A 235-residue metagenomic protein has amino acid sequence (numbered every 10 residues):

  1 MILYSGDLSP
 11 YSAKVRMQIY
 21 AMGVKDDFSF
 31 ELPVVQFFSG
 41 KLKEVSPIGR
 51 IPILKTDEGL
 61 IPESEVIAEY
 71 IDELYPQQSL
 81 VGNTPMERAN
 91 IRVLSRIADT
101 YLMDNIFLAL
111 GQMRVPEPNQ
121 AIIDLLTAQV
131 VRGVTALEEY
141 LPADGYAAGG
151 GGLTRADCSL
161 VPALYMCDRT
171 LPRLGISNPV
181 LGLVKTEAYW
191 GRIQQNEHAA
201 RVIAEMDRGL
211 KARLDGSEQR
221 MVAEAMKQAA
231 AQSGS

Functional and structural regions predicted by a protein language model:
M1-G133, A143-A148, R220, K227-S235: GST-like domain detector, emphasizing the conserved glutathione-binding G-site in the N-terminal thioredoxin-like
G6, R155, M206: Short, solvent-exposed turn/loop segments enriched in Gly/Ser/Thr/Pro and often Arg
K41, E117, G175, L214-D215: A generic membrane alpha-helix/interface feature
D57, V161, E205: Conserved residues at the C-terminal ends of beta-strands
A89-R92, S159, E187, A200-R201: Generic structural signal for individual residues within well-ordered alpha-helical segments across diverse proteins
A98-Q195: GST-like fold's C-terminal all-alpha helical module
A188-S235: Long hydrophobic alpha-helical segments typical of transmembrane helices together with their membrane-interfacial
